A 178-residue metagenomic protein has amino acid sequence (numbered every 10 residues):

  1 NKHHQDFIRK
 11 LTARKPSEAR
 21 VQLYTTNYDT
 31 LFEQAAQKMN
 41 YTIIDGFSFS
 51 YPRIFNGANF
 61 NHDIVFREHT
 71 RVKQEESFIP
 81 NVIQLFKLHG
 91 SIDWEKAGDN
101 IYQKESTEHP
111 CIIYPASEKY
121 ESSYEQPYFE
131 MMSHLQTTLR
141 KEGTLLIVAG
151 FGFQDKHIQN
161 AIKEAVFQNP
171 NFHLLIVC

Functional and structural regions predicted by a protein language model:
N1-K2, C111-Q126: Glycine-rich phosphate-binding "P-loop"
K2-A13, P127-L135: A short, well-structured juxtamembrane/interface segment
H3, K15, Q154-H157: Short, glycine/acidic-rich beta->alpha junctions
F7, L85-L88, I113, L135 (+1 more regions): Generic structural hydrophobic/aromatic packing signal, biased to beta-strands
F7, Y24, Y28, Y128 (+1 more regions): Aromatic side chains
K10-I112: Extended, H/D-rich, highly charged conserved domains that either
S50, A116, Q154-K156: Surface-exposed loop/turn and secondary-structure junction residues enriched for glycine/proline
E75, E121-S122, P127-C178: SIR2/sirtuin-family catalytic core signature
